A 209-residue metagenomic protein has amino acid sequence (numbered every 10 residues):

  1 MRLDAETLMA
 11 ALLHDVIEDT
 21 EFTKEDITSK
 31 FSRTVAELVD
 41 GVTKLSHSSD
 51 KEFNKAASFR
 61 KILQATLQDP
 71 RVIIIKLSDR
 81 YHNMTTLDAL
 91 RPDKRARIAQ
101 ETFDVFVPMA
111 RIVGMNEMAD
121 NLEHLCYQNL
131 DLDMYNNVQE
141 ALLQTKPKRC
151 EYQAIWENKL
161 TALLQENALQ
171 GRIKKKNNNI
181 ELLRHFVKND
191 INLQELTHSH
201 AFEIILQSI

Functional and structural regions predicted by a protein language model:
M1-E195, S199-A201, L206-I209: Active-site helical microenvironments for divalent-metal-assisted chemistry
